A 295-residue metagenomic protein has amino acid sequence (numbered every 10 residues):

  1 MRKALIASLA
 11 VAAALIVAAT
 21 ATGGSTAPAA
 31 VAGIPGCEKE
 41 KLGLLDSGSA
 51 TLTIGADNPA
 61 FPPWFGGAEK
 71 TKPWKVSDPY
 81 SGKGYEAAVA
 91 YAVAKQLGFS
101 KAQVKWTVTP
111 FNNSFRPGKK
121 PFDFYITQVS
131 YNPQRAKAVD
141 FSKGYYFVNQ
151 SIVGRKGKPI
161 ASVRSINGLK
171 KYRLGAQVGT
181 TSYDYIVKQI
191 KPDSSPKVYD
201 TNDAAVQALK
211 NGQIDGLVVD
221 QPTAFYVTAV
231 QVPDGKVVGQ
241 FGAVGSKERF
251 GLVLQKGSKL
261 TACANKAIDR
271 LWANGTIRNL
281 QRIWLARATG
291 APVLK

Functional and structural regions predicted by a protein language model:
L5, I16-I34: C-terminal region of N-terminal signal peptides and the immediate post-cleavage residues of exported proteins
A30-P35, V89-A92, Q96, K158 (+2 more regions): Extended ligand-binding regions for polar small-molecule ligands
A32-I126: Extracytoplasmic small-molecule ligand-binding "clamshell" domains of the periplasmic binding protein/Venus flytrap
K41-G43, K75-V76, Q128, A136-V148 (+2 more regions): A structural signal for short loop-to-beta-strand junctions that line the ligand-binding cleft of periplasmic/secreted
I54, P59, P79-L97, V129-P133 (+4 more regions): Bilobed "Venus flytrap"/periplasmic-binding protein-like clamshell domains and structurally analogous long
A102-G168: Acidic, polar ligand-binding/catalytic clefts
N113, V129-A138, V187-K188, K210 (+1 more regions): A ligand-binding cleft/hinge motif common to bilobed small-molecule-binding domains
Y146-G154, P222, A229-D269, R287-K295: Periplasmic-binding protein-like
